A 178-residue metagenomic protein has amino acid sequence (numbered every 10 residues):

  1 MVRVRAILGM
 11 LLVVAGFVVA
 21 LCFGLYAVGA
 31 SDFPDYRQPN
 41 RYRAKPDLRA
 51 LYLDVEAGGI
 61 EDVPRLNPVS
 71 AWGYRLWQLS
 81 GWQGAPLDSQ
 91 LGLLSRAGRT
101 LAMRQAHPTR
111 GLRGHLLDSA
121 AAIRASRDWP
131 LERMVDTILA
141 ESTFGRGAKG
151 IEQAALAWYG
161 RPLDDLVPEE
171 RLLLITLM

Functional and structural regions predicted by a protein language model:
M1-M178: Juxtamembrane regions of bacterial inner-membrane/periplasmic proteins, predominantly the peptidoglycan biogenesis
